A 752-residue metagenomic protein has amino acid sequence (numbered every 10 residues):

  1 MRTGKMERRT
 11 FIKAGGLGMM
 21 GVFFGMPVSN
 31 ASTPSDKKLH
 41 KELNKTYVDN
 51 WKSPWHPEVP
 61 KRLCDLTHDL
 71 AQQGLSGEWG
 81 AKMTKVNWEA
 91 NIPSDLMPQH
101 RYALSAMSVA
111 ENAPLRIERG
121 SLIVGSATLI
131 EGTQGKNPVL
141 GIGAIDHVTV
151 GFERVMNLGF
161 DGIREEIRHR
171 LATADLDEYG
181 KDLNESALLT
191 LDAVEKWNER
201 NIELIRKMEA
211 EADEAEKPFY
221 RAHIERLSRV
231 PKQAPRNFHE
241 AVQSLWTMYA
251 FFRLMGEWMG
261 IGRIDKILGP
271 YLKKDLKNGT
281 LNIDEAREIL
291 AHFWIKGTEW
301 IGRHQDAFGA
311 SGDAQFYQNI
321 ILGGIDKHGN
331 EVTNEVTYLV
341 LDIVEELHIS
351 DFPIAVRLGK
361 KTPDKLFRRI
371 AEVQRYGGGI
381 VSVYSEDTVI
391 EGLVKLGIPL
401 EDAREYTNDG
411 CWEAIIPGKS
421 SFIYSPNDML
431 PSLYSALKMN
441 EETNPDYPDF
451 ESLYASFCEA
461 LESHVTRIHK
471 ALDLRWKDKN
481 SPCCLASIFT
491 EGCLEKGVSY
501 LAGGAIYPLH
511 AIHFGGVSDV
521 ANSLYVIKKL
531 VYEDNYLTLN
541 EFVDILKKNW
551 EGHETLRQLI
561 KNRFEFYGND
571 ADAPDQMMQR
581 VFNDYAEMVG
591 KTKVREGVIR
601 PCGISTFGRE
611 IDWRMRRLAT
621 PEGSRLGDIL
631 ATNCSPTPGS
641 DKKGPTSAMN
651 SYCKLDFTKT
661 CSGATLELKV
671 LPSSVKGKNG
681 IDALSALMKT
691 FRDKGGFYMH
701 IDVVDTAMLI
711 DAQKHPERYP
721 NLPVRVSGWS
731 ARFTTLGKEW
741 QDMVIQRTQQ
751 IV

Functional and structural regions predicted by a protein language model:
M1-M6: N-terminal secretory signal peptides
R9-F11, E533-D534: An N-terminal domain-start capping segment
T10-A31: N-terminal export signals
T33-A187, F219-A222, R226-R229, N237-V752: Conserved catalytic cores of very large enzyme subunits
E185-K196: Extended non-globular scaffold/tether segments
N198-R206, D265, G269: Extended amphipathic alpha-helical scaffold segments
